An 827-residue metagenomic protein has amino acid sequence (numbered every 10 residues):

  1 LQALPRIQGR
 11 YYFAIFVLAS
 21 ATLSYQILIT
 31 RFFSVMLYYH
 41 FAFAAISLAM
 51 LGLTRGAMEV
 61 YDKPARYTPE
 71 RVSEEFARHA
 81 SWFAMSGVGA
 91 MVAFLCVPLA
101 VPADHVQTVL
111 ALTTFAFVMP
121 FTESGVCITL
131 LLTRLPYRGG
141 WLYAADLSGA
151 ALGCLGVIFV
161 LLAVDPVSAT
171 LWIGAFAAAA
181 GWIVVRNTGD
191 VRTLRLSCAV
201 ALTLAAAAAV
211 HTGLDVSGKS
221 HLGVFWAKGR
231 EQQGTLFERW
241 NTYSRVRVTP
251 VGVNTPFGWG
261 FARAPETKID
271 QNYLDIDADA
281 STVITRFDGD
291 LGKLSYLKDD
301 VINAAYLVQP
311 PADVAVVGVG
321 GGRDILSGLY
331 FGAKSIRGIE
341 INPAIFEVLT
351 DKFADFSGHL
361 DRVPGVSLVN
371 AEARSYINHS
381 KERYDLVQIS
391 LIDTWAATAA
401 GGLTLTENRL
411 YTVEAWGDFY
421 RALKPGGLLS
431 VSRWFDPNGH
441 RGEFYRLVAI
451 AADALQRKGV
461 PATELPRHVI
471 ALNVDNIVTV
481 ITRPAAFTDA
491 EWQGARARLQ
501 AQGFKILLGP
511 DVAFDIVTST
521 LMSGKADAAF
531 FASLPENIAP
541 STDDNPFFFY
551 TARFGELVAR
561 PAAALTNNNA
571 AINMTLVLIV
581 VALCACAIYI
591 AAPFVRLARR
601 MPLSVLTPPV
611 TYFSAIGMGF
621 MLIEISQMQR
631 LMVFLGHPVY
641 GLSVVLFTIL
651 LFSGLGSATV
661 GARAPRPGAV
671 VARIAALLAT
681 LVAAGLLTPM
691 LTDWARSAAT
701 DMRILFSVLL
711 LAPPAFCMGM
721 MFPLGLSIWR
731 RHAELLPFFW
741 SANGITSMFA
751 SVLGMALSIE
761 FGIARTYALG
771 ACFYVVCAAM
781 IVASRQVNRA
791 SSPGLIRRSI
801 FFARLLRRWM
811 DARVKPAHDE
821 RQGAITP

Functional and structural regions predicted by a protein language model:
L1-D279, V283-I302, Y306-S791, S799-F801 (+2 more regions): Alpha-helical transmembrane segments of multi-pass membrane proteins
P793, D811-R813: N-terminal basic, low-structured, amphipathic or hydrophobic segments
A803, A812, D819-E820: Short hydrophobic alpha-helical segments enriched in small aliphatic residues
